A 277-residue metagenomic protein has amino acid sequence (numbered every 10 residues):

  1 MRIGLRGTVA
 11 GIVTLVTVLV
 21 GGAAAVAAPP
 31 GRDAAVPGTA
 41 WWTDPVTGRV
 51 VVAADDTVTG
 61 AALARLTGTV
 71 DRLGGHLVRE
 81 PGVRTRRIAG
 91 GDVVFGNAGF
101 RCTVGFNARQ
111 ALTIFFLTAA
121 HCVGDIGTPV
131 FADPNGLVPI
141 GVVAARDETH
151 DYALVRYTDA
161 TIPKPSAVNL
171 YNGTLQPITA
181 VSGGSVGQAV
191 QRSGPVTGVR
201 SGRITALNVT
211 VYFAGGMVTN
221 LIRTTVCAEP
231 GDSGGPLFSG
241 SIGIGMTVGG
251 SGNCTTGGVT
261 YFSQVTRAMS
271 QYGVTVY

Functional and structural regions predicted by a protein language model:
M1-A28: Secretory targeting and sorting signals
A28-A34: N-proximal, solvent-exposed amphipathic alpha-helical segments enriched in charged/polar residues
A35-A62: Short glycine/threonine-rich beta-strand-turn micro-motifs
A62-L73: Short amphipathic alpha-helices in soluble, non-transmembrane regions that often serve as interface/regulatory elements
L77-G91: Short proline/glycine- and acidic-rich turn/helix-capping motifs at secondary-structure junctions
G91-T103, F115, I162-L175, G198-Y277: Active-site region of chymotrypsin-like
G96-V209, F238-G240: Serine endopeptidase catalytic core focused on the charge-relay Asp
